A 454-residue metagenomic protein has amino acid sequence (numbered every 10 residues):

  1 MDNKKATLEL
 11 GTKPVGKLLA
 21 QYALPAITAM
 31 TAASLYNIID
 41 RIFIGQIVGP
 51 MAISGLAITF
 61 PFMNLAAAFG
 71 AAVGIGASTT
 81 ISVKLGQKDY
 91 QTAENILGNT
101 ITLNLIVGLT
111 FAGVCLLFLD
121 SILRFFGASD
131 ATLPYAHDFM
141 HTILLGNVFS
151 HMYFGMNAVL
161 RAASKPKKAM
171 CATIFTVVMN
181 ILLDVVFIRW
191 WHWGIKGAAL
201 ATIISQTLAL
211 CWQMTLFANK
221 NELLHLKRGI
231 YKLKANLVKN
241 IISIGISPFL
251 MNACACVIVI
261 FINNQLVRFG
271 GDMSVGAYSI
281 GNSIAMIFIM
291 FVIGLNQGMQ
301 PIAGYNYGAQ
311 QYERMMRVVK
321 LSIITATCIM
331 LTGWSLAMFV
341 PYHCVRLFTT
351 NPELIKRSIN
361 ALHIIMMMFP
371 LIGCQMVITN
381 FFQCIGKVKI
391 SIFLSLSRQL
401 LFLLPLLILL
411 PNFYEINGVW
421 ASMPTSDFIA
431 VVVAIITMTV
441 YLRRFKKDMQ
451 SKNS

Functional and structural regions predicted by a protein language model:
M1-A23, I81-V148, W190-G245, A303-M368 (+1 more regions): Short alpha-helical transmembrane segments in multi-pass integral membrane proteins
T12, G16-L35, I39, F62-F69 (+8 more regions): Residue-level signal for short hydrophobic patches within transmembrane helices of multi-pass membrane transporters
Q21-D40, T142, T176, S205-A209 (+4 more regions): Transmembrane helical elements of multi-pass membrane transporters/channels
L35-S54, L123-D130, V186-W193, C256-S283 (+4 more regions): Helix-terminus/linker motif at the lipid-water interface of multi-pass membrane proteins
R41, P50-I53, Y90, L119 (+6 more regions): Membrane-helix interface/capping residues of multi-pass secondary transporters
I53-G113, S150-A169, A277-S335, F339-P341 (+1 more regions): Small-residue-rich hydrophobic transmembrane alpha-helices
L65-A68, N180-D184, L210-M214, M286-M290 (+3 more regions): Hydrophobic transmembrane alpha-helices of multi-pass small-molecule transporters
G74, I143-R161, A169-V177, A198-C211 (+4 more regions): Short runs within selected transmembrane alpha-helices of multi-pass transporters and secretion channels
